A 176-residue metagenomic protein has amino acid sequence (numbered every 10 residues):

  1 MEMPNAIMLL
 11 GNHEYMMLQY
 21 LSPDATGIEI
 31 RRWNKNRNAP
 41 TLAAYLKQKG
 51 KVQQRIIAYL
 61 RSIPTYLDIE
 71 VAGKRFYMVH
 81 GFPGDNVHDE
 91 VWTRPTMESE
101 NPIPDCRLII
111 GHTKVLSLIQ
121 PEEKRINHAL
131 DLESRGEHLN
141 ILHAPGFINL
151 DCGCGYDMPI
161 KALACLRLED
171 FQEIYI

Functional and structural regions predicted by a protein language model:
M1-D68, K74: Active-site neighborhood of divalent metal-dependent phosphoester bond hydrolases
I7-M8, Y20, A25-T26, Q48-K51 (+6 more regions): Catalytic phosphate/metal-binding cores of nucleic-acid and nucleotide-processing enzymes, i.e., regions that mediate
I7-N12, V79, L108-T113, I148-G153: Active-site neighborhood of phospho(di)ester-bond hydrolases with catalytic His/Asp-centered motifs
H13-L18, D85-N86, H112-Q120, G155-A164: Active-site environment of divalent metal-dependent phosphoester hydrolases
I57-D89, R94, E98: Active-site-adjacent alpha/beta core region of enzyme catalytic domains
Y66-D68, M78, I110, N149 (+1 more regions): Conserved hydrophobic/aromatic beta-strand scaffold that supports enzyme active sites
K74-F76, D105-C106, P145, L163: Short, surface-exposed beta-edge/turn micro-motifs
G136-I176: Binuclear metal-dependent phosphoesterase catalytic core
